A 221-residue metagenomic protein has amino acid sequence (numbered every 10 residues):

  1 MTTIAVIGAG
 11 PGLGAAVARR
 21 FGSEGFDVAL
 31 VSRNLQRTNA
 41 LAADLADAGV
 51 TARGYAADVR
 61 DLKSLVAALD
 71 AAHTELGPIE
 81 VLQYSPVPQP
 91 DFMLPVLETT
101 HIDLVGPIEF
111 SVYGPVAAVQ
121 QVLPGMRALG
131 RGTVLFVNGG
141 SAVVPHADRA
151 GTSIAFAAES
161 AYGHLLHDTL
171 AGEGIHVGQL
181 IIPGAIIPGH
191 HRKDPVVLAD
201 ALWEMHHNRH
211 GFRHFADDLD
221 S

Functional and structural regions predicted by a protein language model:
G10-P11: Conserved glycine-rich cofactor-binding loop
G25-A40: Conserved glycine-rich Rossmann-like NAD(P)H-binding loop of the short-chain dehydrogenase/reductase
L45-K63: Rossmann-fold cofactor-recognition segment
A48-T51, D70-Y84, H207-G211: A glycine-rich helix->loop->beta "capping" turn within Rossmann-like NAD(P)(H)-dependent oxidoreductase domains
A67-T74, L94-E98, I102-F110: Active-site Tyr-X3-Lys motif and surrounding loop/helix of classical short-chain dehydrogenase/reductase
P88-Q89, H101-D103, P107-I108, G114 (+4 more regions): Catalytic loop of short-chain dehydrogenase/reductase
V119-Q120, H164: A short, exposed helix-loop element centered on a Lys and neighboring polar residues
S160-H164, G172-S221: C-terminal helical subdomain
